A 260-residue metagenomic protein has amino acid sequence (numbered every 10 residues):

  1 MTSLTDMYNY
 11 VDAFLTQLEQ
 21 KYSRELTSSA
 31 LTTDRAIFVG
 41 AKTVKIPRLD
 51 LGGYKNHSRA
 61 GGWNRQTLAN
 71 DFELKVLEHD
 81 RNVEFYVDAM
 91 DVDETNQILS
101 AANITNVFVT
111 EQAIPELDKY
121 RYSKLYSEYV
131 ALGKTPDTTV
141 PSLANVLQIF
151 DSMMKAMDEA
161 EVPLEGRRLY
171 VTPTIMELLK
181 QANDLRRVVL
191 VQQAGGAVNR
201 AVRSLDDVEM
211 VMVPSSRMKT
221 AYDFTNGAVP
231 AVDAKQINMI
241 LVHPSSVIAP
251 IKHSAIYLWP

Functional and structural regions predicted by a protein language model:
T2-A30, R35-G53, E73-E78, E84 (+2 more regions): Sequence/fold signature of self-assembling virion shell proteins
Q17, K45, L51, N64-R65 (+2 more regions): Structured, hydrophobic secondary-structure cores that serve as assembly/anchoring elements
A41, S58, T67-A69, D80 (+2 more regions): Generic alpha-helix structural propensity
K55-G61: Short, glycine/acidic-enriched capping/hinge loops at junctions between secondary-structure elements
A69-E73, S100-A102, T110-Q112, Q193-A197: Glycine-rich loops and low-complexity Gly/Arg-rich segments that provide flexible linkers or classic glycine-based
V92-A160: Alpha-helical scaffold segments that mediate packing/assembly in large oligomeric complexes
S127, T174-L178, S216-K219: Short, catalytically relevant binding-site loops at active-site mouths
A131-V202: Extended, solvent-exposed, turn-rich assembly/linker loops in the middle of proteins
